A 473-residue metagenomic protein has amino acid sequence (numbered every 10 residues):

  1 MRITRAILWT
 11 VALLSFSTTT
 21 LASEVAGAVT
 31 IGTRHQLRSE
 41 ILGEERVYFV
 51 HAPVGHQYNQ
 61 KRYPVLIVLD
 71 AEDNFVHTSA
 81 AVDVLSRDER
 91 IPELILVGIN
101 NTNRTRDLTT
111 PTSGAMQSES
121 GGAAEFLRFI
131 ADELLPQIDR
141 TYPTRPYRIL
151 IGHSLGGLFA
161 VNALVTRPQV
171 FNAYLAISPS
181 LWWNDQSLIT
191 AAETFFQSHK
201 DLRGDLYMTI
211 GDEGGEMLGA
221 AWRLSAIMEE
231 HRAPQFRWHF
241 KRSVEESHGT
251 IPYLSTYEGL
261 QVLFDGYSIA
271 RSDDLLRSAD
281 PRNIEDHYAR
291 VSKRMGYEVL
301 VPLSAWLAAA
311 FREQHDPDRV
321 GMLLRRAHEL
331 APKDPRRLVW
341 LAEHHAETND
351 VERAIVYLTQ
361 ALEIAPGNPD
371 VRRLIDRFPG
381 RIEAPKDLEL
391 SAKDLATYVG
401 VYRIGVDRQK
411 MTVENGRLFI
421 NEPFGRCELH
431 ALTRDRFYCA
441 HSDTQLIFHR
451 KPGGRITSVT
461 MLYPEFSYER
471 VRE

Functional and structural regions predicted by a protein language model:
M1-R5: Positively charged n-region of N-terminal signal peptides that target proteins for export
I7-T18: Bacterial N-terminal signal peptides
S17, A191, G296, T348 (+2 more regions): Amphipathic alpha-helical interaction segments
S17-T19, V25, T460, E469: Serine/proline-rich low-complexity intrinsically disordered segments, especially terminal tails, linkers
S23-T348, Y357-Q360, P366-F378: Non-catalytic cap/lid and distal C-terminal segments of serine-dependent acyl enzymes
A305-F311, H315, M322-E329, R336-L341 (+1 more regions): Peripheral terminal and inter-domain segments
